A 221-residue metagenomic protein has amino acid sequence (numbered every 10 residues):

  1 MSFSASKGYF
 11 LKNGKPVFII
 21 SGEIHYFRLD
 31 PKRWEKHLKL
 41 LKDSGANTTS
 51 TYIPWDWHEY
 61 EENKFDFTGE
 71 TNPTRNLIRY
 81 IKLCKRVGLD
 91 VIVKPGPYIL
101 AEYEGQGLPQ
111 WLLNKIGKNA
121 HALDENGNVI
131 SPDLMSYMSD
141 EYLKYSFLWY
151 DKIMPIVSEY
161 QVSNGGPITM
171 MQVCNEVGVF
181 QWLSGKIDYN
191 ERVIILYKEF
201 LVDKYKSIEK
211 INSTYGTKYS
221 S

Functional and structural regions predicted by a protein language model:
M1-S50: N-terminal carbohydrate-binding accessory modules
S4-S6, D66, N212: Acidic/polar residues at beta-strand termini and the immediately following turn/coil
S21-Y26, T51-I53, V93-P97, V173-N175: A cross-domain feature marking catalytic cores of carbohydrate-active enzymes and several ubiquitous metabolic/repair
F27, F67-E70, A120, P132: A generic secondary-structure micro-motif detector that highlights 1-2 residue hydrophobic/ambivalent hotspots embedded
P31, E35, T71-I78, D140-F147 (+1 more regions): Non-membrane alpha-helical structural segments and their capping/turn regions in soluble enzymes
W34-K115: Aromatic-lined substrate-binding rim segments of carbohydrate-active enzymes
R86-S221: Active-site region of glycoside hydrolase catalytic domains
